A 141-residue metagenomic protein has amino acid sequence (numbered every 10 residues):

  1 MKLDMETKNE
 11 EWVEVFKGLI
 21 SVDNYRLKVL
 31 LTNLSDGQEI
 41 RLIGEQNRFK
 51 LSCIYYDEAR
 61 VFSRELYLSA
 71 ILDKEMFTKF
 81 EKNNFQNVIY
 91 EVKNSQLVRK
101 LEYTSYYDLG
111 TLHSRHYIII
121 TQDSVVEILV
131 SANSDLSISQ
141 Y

Functional and structural regions predicted by a protein language model:
M1-Y141: Surface-exposed, interaction-prone regions used to assemble/regulate multi-protein complexes
